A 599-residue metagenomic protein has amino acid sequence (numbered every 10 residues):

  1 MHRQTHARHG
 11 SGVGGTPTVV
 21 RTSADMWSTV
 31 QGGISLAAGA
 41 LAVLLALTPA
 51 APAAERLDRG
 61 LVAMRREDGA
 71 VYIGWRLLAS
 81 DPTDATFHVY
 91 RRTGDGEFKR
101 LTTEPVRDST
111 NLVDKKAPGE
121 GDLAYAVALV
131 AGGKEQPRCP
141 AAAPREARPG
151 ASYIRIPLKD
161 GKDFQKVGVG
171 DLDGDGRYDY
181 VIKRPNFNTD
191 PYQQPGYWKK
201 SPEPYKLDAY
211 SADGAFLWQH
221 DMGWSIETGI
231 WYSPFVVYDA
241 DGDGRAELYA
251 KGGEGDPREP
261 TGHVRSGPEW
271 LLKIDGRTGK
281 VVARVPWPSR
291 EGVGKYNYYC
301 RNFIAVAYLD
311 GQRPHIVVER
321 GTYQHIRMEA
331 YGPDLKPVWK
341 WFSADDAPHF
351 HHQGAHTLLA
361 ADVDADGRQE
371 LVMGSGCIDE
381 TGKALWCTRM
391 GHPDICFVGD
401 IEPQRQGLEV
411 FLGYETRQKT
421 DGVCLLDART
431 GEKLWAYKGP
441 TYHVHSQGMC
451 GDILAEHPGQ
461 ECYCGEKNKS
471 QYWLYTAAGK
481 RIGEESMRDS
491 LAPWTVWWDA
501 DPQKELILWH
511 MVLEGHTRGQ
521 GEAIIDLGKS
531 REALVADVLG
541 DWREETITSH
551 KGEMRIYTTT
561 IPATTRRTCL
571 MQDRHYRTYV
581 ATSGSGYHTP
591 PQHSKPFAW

Functional and structural regions predicted by a protein language model:
R3, A7-G10, A24: Short hydrophobic alpha-helical segments enriched in small aliphatic residues
S35-A46: Bacterial N-terminal signal peptides
P49-P52: Sec/Tat signal peptide C-region and signal peptidase I cleavage site
A54-L57, D68-A70, L77-P82, R92-W599: Beta-propeller-forming repeat regions
A63-E67: Short, solvent-exposed loop/linker segments at the N-terminal edge of repeated beta-sheet extracellular domains
F87-V89: Short beta-strand elements bearing conserved aromatic residues within extracellular beta-rich modules
